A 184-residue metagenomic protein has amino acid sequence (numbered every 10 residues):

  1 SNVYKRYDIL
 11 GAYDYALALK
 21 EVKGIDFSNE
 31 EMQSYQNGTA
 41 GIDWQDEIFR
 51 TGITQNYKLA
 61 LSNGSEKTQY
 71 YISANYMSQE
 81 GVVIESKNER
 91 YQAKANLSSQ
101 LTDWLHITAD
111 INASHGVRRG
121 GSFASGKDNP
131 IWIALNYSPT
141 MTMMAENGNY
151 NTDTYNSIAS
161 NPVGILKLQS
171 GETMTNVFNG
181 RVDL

Functional and structural regions predicted by a protein language model:
S1, I42, K67-A74: Transmembrane beta-strand segments of Gram-negative outer membrane beta-barrel proteins
S1-G41, G81-N88, Q92-N179: Surface-exposed loop/interface segments of Gram-negative outer-membrane beta-barrel transport/assembly proteins
G41-G52: Periplasmic N-terminal accessory/gating domains of Gram-negative outer-membrane beta-barrel systems
R50-T68, N75-M77, P162-L184: Outer-membrane beta-barrel transmembrane strands
